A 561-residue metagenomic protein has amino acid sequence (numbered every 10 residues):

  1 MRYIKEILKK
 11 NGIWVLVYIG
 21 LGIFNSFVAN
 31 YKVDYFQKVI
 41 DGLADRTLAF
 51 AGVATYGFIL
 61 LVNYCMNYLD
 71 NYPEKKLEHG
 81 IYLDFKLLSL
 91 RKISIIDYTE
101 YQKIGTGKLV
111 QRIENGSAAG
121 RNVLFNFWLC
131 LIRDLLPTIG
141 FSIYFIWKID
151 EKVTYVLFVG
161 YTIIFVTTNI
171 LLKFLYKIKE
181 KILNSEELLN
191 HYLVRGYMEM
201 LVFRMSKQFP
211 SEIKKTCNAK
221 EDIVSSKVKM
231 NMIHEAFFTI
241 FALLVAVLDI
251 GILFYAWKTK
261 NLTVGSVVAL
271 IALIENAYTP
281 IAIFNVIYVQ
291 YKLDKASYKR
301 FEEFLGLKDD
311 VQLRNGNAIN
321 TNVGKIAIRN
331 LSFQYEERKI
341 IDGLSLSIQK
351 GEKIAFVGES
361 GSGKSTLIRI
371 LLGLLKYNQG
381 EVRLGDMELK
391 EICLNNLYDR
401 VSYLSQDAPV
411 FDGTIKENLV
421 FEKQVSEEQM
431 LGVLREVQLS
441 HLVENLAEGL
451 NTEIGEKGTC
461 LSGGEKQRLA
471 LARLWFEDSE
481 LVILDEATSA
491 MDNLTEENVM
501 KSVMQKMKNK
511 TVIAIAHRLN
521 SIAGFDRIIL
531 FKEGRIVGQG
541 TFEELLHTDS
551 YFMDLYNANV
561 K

Functional and structural regions predicted by a protein language model:
M1-K10, L109: A short amphipathic helical element positioned immediately N-terminal to and/or at the very start of a transmembrane
G12-L69, P73, I146-T154, V264: Transmembrane helix-loop-helix hairpins at lipid-water interfaces of multipass membrane proteins, especially the type-1
F27-Q37, W128-L172, V228-I271: A hydrophobic transmembrane-helix motif
F58-V62, L193, V267-I287: Hydrophobic transmembrane alpha-helices
P73, H79, L87-S117, Y192-K215 (+4 more regions): Short intracellular "coupling" helices and adjacent cytoplasmic loop segments at the cytosolic face of multi-pass
Y98-T99, N115-W128, I132, L136 (+5 more regions): An intracellular "coupling" helix at the cytosolic face of ABC transporter transmembrane type-1 domains
Q208, M232, N276-G306: Cytosolic ends of transmembrane helices, especially the final helix of ABC transmembrane type-1 domains
T321-K561: ABC-type nucleotide-binding domain
